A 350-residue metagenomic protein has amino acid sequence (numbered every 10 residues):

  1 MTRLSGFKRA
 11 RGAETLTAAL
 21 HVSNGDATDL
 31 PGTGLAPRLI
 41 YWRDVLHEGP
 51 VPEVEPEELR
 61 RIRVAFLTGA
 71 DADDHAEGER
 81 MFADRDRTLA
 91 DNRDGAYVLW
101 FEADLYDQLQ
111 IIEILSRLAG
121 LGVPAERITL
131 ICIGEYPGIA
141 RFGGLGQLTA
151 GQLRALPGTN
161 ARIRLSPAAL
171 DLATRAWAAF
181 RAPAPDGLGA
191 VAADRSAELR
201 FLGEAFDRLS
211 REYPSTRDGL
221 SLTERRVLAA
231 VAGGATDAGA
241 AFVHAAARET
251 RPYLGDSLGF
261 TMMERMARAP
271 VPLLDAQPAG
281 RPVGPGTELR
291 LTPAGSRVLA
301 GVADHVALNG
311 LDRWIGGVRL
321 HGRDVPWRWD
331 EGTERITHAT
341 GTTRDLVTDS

Functional and structural regions predicted by a protein language model:
T2-E77: A structured, charge-rich N-terminal accessory region that forms the first stable segment of a protein and links
L30-G34, V51-P52, D107-L115, I139-G144 (+1 more regions): A short acidic (Asp/Glu
A70-L121: Long, hydrophobic/aromatic-enriched structural stretches that serve as scaffold segments
T129-A155: Short, conserved secondary-structure transition motifs
A150-A232: A conserved mid-domain beta-alpha-beta active-site/ligand-binding segment of alpha/beta enzyme cores
G234-A247, G255: Short acidic, hydrophobic short linear motifs in intrinsically disordered regions
A246-P278: Charge-enriched amphipathic alpha-helical scaffolds
F260, P272-D349: Accessory beta->alpha helical hairpin/"wing" motif in late/C-terminal subdomains of nucleic-acid enzymes
